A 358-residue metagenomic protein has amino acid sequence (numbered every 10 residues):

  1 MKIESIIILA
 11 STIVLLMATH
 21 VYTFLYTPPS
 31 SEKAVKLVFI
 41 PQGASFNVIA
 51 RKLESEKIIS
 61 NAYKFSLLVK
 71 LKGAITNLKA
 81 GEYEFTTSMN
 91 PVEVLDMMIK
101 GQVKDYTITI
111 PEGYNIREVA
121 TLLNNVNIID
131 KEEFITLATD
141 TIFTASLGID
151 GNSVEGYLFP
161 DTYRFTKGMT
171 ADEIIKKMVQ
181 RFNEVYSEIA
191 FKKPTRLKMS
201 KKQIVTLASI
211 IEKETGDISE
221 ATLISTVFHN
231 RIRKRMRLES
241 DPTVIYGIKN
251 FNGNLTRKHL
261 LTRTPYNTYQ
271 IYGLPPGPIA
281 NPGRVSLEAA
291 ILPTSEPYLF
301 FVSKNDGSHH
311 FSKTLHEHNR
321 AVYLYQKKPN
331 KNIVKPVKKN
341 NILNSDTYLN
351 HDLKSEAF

Functional and structural regions predicted by a protein language model:
M1-S5: Positively charged n-region of N-terminal signal peptides that target proteins for export
I6-H20: Hydrophobic membrane-insertion alpha-helices, especially the h-region of bacterial N-terminal signal peptides
I7-I8, P41, N47, R117 (+3 more regions): Hydrophobic alpha-helical segments
L9-S11, V38-P41, T86, I279 (+1 more regions): Pocket-edge positions in alpha/beta enzyme catalytic cores
L15-L16, I49, I210: Hydrophobic core
H20-Y186: Signal peptide-directed extracytoplasmic domains
T121-L122, I128-I129, F143-F358: Bacterial extracytoplasmic/cell-wall-associated proteins, especially those involved in peptidoglycan
